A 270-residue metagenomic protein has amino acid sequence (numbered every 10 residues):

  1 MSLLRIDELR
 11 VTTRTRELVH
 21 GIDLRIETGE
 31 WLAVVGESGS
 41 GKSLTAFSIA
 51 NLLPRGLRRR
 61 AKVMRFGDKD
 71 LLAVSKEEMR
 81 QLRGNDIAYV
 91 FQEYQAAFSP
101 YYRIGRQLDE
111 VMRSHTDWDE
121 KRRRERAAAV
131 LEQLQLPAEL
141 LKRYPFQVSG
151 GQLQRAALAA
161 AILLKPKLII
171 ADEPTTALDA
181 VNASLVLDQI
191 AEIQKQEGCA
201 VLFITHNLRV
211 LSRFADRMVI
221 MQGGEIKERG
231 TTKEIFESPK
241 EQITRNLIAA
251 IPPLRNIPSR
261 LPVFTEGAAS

Functional and structural regions predicted by a protein language model:
R55, I87-Y89, E237-S270: C-terminal boundary and immediately downstream tail of ABC-type ATPase nucleotide-binding domains
D70, R122-E139, I248-A249: Conserved ABC ATPase "signature" region
Y144-V148, Q152: Conserved ABC ATPase signature
L163-K167: A short, proline-enriched helix->beta-strand linker immediately N-terminal to the Walker B motif in ABC-type P-loop
L211-R213: A short, surface-exposed alpha-helical micro-motif characterized by mixed small hydrophobic and charged/polar residues
R229-G230: ABC ATPase "signature
